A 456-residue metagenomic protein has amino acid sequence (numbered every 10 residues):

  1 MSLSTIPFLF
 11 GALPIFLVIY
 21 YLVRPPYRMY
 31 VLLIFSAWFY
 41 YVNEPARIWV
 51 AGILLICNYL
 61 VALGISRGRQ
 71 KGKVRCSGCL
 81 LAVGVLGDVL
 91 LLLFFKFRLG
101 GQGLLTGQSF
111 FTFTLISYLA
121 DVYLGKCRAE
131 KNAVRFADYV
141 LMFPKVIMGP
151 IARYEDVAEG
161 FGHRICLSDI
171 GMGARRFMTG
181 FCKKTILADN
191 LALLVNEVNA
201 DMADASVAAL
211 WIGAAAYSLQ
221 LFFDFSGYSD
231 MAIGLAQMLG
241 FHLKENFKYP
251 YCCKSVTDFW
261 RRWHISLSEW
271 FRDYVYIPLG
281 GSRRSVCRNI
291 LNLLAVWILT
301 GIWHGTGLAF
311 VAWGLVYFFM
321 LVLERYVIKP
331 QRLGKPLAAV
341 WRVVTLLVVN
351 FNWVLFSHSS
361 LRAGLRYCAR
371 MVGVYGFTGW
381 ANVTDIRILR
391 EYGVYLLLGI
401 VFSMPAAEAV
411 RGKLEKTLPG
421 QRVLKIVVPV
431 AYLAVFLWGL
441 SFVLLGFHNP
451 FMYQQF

Functional and structural regions predicted by a protein language model:
M1-Q455: Membrane-embedded transmembrane alpha-helical bundles that form the catalytic cores of multi-pass lipid-modifying
